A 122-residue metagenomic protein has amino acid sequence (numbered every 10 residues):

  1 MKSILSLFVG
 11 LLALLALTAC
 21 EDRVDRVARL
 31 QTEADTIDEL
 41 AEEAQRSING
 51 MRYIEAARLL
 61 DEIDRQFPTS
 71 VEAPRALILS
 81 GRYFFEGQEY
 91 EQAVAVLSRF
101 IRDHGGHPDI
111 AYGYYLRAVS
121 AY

Functional and structural regions predicted by a protein language model:
K2-F8, A16-Y122: Acidic, polar-rich low-complexity tracts and alpha-helical solenoid repeat scaffolds
